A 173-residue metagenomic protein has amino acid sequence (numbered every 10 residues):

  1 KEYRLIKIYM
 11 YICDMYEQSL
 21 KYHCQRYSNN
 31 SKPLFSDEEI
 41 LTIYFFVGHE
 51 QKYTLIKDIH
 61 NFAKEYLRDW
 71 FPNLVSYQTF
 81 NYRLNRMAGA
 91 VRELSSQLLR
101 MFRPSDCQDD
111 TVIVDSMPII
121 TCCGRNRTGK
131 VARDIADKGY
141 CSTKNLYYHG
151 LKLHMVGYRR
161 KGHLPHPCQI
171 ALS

Functional and structural regions predicted by a protein language model:
K1-S173: Short alpha-helical elements
